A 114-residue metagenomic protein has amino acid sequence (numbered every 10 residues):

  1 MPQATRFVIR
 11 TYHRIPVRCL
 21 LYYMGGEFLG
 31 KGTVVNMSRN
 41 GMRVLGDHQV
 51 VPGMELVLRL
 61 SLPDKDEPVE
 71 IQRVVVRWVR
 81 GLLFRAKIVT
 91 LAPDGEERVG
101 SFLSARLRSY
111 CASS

Functional and structural regions predicted by a protein language model:
M1-M37, S104-S114: N-terminal helix initiation/capping motif
T5, G41-V44, I71-Q72: Short structured motifs
V17-Q49, V57-R59, L83-R85: Short strand-loop-strand
G32-V34, E70-R77: Short beta-strand-centered aromatic/proline hotspots
N36, V76-R80, T90: A residue-level detector for short acidic-glycine micro-motifs
S61-D66: Short, charged beta-turn/beta-strand-edge "cap" motif at the junction between a beta-strand and an adjacent loop
L83-S114: C-terminal output/interaction extensions
